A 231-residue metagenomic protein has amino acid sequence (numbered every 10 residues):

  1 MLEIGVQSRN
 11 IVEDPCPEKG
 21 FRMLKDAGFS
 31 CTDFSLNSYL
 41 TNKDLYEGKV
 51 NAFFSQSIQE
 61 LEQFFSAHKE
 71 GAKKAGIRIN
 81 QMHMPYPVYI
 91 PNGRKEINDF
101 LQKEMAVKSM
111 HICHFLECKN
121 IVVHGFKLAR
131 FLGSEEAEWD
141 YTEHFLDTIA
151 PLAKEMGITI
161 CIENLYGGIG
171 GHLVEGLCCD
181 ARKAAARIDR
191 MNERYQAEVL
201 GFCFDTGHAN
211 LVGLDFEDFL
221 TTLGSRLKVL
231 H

Functional and structural regions predicted by a protein language model:
M1-K119, E136-A137, D147, K154 (+2 more regions): N-terminal pre-domain/capping segments
E3-V6, T32, L132, E136-A137 (+1 more regions): Acidic/histidine-rich catalytic cores of soluble enzymes
N10-V12, L36-L40, P85-V88, G125-A129 (+2 more regions): Active-site-proximal loop/turn and secondary-structure-junction residues that shape catalytic pockets, frequently
E104-K108, H144, R182, A186: Short, contiguous clusters of charged residues that form electrostatic/catalytic patches at enzyme active sites, used
